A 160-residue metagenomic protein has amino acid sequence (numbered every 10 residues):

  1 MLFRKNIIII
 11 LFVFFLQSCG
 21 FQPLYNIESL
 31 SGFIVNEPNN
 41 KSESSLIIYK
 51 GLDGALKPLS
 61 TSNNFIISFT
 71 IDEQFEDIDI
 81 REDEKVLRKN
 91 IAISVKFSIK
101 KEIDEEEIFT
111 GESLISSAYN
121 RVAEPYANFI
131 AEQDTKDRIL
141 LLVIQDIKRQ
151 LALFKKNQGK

Functional and structural regions predicted by a protein language model:
R4-I10: Sec-dependent signal peptide recognition, specifically the positively charged N-region followed immediately by
F14-S18: C-terminal motif of bacterial Sec signal peptides marking the signal peptidase cleavage site
G20-Q22: Bacterial signal peptide processing site
L24, E76-D77, F154: Short beta-strands and strand-coil junctions in structured, solvent-facing domains, enriched
I27-E28, K160: Basic- and aromatic-lined ligand-binding clefts that recognize polyanionic substrates
S29-K50: Post-signal peptide N-terminal segment of mature Sec-exported envelope proteins
D53-G54, L59, F65-E112, S116-D134 (+2 more regions): Surface-exposed short loop/turn segments
K136-K160: C-terminal or internal capping secondary-structure element at the end of a domain, subdomain, or sheet
